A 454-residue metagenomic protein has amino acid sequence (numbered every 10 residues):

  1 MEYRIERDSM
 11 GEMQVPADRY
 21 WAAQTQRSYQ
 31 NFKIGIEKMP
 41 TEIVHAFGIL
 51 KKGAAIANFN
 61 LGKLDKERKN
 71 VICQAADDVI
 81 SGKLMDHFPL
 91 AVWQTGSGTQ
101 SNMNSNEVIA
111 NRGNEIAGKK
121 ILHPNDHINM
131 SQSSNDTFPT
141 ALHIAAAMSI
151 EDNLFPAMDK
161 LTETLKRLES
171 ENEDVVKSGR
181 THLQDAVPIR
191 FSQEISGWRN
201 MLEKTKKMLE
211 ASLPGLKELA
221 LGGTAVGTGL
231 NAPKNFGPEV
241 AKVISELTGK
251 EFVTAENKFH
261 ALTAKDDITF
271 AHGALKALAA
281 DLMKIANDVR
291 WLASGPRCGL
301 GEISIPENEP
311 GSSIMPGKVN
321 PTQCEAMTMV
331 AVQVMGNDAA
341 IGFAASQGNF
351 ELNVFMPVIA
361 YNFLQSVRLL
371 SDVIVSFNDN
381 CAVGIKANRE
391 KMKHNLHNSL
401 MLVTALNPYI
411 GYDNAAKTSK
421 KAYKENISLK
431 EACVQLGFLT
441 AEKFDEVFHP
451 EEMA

Functional and structural regions predicted by a protein language model:
M1-A454: Conserved, well-structured ligand/cofactor-binding cores
